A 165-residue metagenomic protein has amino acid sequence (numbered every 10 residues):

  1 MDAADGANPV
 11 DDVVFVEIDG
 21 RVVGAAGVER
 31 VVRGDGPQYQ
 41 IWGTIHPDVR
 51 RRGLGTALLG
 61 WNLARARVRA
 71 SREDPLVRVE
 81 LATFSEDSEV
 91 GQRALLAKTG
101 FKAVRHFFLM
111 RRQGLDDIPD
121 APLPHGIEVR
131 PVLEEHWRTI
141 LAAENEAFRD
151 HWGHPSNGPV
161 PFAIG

Functional and structural regions predicted by a protein language model:
M1, D5, D12-V14, G20-R21 (+2 more regions): Catalytic cores of nucleotide-enabled group-transfer and carboxylate-activating enzymes in metabolic and assembly-line
M1-V13, I18, H151-G165: Active-site rim helix/loop that mediates acceptor-substrate recognition in acyltransferases
V13-F15, R21-R30, Q40: Conserved beta-strand in the GNAT
D19-R21, R33-G34, S88, E134: Short strand-connecting beta-turns/loops that link adjacent beta-strands
R30-H125: Acyl-donor-binding surface of acyltransferase catalytic domains
A94, L141-A142, P155-N157: A short secondary-structure junction signal
E128-A142: A short beta-loop-alpha structural element at the N-terminal edge of CoA-dependent acyl/N-acetyltransferase catalytic
A143-E144, F148-W152: A conserved, well-ordered hydrophobic junction motif at loop->secondary-structure transitions
